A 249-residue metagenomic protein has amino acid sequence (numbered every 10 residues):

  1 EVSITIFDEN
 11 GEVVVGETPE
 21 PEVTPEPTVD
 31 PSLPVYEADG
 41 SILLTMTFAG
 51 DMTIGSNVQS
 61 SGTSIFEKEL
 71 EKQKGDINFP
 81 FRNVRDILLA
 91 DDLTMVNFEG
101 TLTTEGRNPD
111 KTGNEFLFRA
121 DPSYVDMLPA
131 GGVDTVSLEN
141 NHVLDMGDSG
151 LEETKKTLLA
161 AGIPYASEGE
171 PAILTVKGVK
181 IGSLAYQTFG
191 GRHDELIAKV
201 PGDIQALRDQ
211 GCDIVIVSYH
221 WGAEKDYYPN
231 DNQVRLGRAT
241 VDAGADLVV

Functional and structural regions predicted by a protein language model:
I4-G11, E20-V249: Acidic, metal/ion-coordinating pockets
V13-V15: Short linear proline/tyrosine/threonine-rich motifs used for host-factor recruitment and membrane trafficking/assembly
